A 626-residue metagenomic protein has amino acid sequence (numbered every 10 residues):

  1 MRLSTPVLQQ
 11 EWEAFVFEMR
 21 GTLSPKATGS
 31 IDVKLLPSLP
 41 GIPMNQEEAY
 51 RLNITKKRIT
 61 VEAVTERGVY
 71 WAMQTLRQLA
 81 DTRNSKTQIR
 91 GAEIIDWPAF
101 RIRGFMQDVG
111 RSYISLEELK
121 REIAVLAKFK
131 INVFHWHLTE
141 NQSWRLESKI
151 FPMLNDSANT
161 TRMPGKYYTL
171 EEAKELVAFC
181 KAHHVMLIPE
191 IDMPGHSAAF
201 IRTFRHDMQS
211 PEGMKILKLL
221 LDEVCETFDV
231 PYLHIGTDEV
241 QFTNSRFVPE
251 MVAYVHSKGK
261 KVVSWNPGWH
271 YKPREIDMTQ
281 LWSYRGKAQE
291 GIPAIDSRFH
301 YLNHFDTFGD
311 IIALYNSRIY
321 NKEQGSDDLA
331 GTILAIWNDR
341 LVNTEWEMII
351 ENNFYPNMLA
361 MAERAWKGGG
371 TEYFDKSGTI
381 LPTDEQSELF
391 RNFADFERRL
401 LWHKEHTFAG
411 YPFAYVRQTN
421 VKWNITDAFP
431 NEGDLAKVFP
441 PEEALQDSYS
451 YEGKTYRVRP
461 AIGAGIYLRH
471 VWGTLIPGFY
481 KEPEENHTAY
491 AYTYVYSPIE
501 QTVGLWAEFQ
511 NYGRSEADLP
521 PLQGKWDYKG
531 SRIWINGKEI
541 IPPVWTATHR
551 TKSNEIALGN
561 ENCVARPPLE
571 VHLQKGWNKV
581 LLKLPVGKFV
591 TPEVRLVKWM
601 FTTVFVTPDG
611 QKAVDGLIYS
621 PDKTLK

Functional and structural regions predicted by a protein language model:
M1-F100, A365-G369: Contiguous, structured surface segment used for ligand recognition
A99-K258, V262: Substrate-binding cleft of carbohydrate-active enzyme catalytic domains
F242-F308, A313: C-terminal active-site-proximal or functional interface alpha/beta core segments in diverse enzymes
S283-N420: Flexible, acidic glycine-rich loops studded with aromatic residues
D395-E484, R514, W545, K579 (+1 more regions): Accessory carbohydrate-binding/adhesion or oligomerization-edge regions at the termini of glycan-active proteins
P483-Y496, A565-P567: Short beta-strands within extracellular/lumenal beta-sheet-rich domains
I499-Q523: A short beta-strand element within beta-rich, extracytoplasmic domains of secreted/secretory-pathway proteins
D518-P520, G524-F601: Beta-strand-rich ligand-recognition modules
